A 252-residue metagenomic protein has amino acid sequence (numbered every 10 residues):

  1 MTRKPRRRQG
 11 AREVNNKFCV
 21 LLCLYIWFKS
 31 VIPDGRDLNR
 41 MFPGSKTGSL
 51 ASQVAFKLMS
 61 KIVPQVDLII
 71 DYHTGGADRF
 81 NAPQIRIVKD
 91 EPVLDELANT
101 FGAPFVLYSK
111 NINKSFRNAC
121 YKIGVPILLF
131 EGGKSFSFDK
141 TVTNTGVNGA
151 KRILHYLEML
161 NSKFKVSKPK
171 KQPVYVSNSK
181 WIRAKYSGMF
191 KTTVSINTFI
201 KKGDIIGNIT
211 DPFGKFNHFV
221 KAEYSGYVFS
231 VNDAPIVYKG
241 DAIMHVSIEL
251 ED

Functional and structural regions predicted by a protein language model:
M1-D252: Structured catalytic-domain cores with a bias toward divalent-metal coordination
